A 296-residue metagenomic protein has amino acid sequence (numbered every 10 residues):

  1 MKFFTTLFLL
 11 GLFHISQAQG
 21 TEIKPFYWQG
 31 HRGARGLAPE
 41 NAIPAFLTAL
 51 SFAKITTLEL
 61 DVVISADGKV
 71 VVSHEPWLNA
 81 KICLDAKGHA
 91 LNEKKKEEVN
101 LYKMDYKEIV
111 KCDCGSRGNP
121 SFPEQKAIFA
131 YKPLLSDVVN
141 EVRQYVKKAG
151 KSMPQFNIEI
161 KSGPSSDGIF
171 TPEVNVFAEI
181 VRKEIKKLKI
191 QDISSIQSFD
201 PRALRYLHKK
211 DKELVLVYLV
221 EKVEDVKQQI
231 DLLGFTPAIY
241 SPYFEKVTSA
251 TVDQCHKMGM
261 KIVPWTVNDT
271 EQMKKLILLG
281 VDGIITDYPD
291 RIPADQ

Functional and structural regions predicted by a protein language model:
M1-E22: Bacterial Sec-dependent N-terminal signal peptides
Q19-Q296: Phosphate-group recognition and catalysis centered on beta-loop-alpha active-site segments
